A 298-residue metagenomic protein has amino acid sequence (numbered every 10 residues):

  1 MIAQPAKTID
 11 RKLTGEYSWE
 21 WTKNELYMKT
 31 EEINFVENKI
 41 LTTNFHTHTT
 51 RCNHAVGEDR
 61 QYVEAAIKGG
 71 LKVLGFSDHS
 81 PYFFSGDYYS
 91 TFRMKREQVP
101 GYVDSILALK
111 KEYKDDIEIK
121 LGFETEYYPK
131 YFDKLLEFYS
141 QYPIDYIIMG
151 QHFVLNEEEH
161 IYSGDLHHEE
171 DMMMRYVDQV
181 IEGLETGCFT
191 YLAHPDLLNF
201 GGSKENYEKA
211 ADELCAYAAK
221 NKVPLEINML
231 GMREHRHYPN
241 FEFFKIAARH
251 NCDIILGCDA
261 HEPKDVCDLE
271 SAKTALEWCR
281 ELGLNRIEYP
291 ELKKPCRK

Functional and structural regions predicted by a protein language model:
A3, D10-P129, D133, Y139 (+5 more regions): An N-terminally biased module of ancient metal coordination in phosphate/nucleic-acid-related enzymes
K12, S18-E31, L269-K298: Mid-to-C-terminal alpha-helical segments outside catalytic/metal-binding sites
N53, I148-H250, V266: Domain-core and long-helix interface of multi-subunit machines
I67, S140, L184-E185, A248 (+1 more regions): Non-catalytic positions within long, well-ordered alpha-helices that form the structural scaffold/packing of enzyme
K72-V73, D145, T190, N285: Short acidic/polar active-site loop segments enriched in Thr and Asp
F92-M94, D165-L166, F243-K245, A272-A275: Short, hinge-like loop/turn segments at secondary-structure boundaries
V99-I106, M173-V177, A272: Well-ordered, non-membrane alpha-helical segments in soluble/globular domains
P224-R233, G257, H261-E262, A272 (+2 more regions): Active-site core of metal-dependent hydrolases
